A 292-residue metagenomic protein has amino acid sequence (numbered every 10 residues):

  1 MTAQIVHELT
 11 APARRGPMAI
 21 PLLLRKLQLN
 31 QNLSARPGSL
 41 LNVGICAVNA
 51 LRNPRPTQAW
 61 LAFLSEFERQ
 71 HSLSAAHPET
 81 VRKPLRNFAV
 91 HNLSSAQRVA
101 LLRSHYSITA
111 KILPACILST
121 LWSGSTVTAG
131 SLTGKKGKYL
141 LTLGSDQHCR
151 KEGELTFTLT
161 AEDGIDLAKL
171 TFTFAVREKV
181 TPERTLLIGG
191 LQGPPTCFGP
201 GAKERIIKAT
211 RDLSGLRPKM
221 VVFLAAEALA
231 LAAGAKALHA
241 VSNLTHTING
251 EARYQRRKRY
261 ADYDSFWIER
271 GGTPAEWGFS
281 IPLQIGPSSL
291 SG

Functional and structural regions predicted by a protein language model:
T2-K208: Non-catalytic substrate-recognition and accessory regions of acyl/acetyltransferase enzymes
R86, S107-A110, I248, A252-R253 (+2 more regions): Charge-rich, low-complexity amphipathic helices in intrinsically disordered tails/linkers adjacent to domains
H91, E227-A233, G278-I285: Noncatalytic linker/hinge segments flanking ATPase motor cores
A129-G130, G134, Y139-L143, K236-L238 (+2 more regions): Generic preference for hydrophobic/aromatic residues in regular secondary structure cores
L167-A175, L231-A232, L238-A240, G278-S280: Contiguous, function-dense segments enriched for cysteine-driven chemistry and partner/ligand-binding capacity
K179-G272: Acyl-donor binding region in acyl/amide transferases
W267-G292: Charge-rich, low-complexity intrinsically disordered segments
